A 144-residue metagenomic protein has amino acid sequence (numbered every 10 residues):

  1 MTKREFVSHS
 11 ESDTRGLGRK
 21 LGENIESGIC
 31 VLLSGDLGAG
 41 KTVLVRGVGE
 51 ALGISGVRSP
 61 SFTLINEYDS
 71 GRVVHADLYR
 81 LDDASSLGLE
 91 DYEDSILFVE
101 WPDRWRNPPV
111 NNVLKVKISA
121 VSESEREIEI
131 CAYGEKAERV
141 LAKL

Functional and structural regions predicted by a protein language model:
M1-K20: N-terminal pre-Walker A segment at the start of P-loop NTPase domains
R4, Y92-L144: Short phosphate-coordinating micro-motif centered on Lys-Gly-acidic
L21-S27: Phosphate-binding P-loop
V31-L33: Hydrophobic anchor at the beta1->P-loop junction of P-loop NTPases
D36: P-loop (Walker A) phosphate-binding loop of NTP-binding proteins
K41: Conserved lysine of the Walker
V57-S61, N66-P108: Conserved nucleotide-sensing/catalytic segment adjacent to the nucleotide-binding pocket in NTP-handling enzymes
